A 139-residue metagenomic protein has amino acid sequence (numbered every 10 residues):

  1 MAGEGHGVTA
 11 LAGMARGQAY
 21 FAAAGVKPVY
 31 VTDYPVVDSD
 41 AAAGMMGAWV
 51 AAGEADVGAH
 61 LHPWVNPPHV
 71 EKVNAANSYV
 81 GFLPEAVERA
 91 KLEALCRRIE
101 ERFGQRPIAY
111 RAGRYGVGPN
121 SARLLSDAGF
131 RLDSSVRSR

Functional and structural regions predicted by a protein language model:
M1-A109, G116-R139: Catalytic alpha-helical scaffold of carbohydrate-active enzymes acting on polysaccharides/glycoconjugates
